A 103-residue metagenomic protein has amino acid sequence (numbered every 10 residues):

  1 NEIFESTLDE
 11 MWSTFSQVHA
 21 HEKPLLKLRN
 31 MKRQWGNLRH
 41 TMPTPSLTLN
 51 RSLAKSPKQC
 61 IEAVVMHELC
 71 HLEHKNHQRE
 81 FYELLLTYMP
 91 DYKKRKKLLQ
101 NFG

Functional and structural regions predicted by a protein language model:
N1-A63, L72-G103: Active-site-proximal or metal-binding-adjacent scaffold patches in catalytic folds
E68: Walker B catalytic acidic pair
